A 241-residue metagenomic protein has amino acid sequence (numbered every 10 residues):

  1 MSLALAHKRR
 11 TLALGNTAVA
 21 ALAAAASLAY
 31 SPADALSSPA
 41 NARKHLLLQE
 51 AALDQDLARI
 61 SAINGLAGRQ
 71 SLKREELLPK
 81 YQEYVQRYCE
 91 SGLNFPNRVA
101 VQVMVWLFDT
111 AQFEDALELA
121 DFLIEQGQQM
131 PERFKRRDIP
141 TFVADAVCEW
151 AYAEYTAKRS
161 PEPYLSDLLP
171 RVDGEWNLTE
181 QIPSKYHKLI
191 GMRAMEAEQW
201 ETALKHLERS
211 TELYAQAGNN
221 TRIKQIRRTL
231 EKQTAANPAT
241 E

Functional and structural regions predicted by a protein language model:
M1-N94, D121-W176, E208, K232 (+1 more regions): N-terminal alpha-helical interaction modules that lie
Q82-V85, S184-G191: Alpha-helical tetratricopeptide repeat
L93-N94, D138, T179-I182, Y214 (+1 more regions): Residue signature of alpha-solenoid helical repeat architecture, marking inter-repeat boundaries and helix-start
V99-A100, M104, I139-V147, H187 (+2 more regions): TPR repeat positional signature
M104-V105, Y152, M192, Q225: Residue-level recognition of tetratricopeptide repeat
W106-L107, H187, A194, R227: Residue at a conserved register position within TPR or TPR-like alpha-solenoid repeats
